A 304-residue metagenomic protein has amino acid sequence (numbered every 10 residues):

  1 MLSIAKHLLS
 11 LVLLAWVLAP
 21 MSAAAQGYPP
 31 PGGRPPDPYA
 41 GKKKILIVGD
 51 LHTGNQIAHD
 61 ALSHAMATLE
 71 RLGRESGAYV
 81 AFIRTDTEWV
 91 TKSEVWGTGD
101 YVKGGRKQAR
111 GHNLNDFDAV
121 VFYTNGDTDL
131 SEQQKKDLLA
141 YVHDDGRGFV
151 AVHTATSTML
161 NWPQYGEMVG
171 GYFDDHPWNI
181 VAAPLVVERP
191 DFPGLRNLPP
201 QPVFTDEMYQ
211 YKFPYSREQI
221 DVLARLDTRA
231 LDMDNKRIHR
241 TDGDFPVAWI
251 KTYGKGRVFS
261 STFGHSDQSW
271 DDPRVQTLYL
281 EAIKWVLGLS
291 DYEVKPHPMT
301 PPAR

Functional and structural regions predicted by a protein language model:
M1-A5: N-terminal secretory signal peptides that target proteins for export/translocation
L8-P20: Bacterial N-terminal signal peptides
M21-A25: Sec/Tat signal peptide C-region and signal peptidase I cleavage site
Q26-G111, D116, D291, H297-R304: Aromatic-Pro/Gly-enriched surface loop or interdomain linker that acts as a lid/target-recognition segment
G27-K42, T68-R71, E75, T85 (+3 more regions): Extracellular ligand-binding/catalytic regions of CAZymes and related secreted enzymes and adhesion modules
P30-P31, R74, G171, H176-G254: Catalytic beta-strand/loop cores that center a nucleophilic Ser/Cys/Thr and support acyl-enzyme chemistry
I45-D50, G111-W162, K255, S261: Short alpha-beta junction capping motif
S63-E70, F117, K135-L139, W162 (+2 more regions): Extracytoplasmic/secreted envelope proteins and their assembly/folding machinery, especially bacterial periplasmic
